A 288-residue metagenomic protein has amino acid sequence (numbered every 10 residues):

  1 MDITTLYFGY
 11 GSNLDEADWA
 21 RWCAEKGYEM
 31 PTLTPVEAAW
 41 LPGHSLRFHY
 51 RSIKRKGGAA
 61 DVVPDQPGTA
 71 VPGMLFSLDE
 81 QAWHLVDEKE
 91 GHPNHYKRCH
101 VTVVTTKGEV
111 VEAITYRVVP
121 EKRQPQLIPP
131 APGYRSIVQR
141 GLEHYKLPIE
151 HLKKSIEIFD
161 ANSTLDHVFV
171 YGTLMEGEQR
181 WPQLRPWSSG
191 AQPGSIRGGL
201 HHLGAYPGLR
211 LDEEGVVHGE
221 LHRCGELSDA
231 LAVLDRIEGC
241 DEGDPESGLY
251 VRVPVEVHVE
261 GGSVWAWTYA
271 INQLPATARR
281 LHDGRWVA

Functional and structural regions predicted by a protein language model:
D2-A288: Glycine-aromatic micro-motifs
